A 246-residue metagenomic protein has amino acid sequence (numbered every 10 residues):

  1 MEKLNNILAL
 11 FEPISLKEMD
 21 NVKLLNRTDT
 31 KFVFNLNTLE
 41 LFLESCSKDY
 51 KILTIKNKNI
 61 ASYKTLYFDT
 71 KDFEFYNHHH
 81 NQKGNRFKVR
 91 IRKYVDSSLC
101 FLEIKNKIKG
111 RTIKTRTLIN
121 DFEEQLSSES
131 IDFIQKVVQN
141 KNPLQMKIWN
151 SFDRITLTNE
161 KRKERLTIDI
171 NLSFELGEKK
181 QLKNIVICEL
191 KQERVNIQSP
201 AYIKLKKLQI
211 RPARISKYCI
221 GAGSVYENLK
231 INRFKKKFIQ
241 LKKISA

Functional and structural regions predicted by a protein language model:
M1-A246: Phosphate-end processing signature that detects enzymes handling 5′-triphosphorylated RNA and polyphosphate
